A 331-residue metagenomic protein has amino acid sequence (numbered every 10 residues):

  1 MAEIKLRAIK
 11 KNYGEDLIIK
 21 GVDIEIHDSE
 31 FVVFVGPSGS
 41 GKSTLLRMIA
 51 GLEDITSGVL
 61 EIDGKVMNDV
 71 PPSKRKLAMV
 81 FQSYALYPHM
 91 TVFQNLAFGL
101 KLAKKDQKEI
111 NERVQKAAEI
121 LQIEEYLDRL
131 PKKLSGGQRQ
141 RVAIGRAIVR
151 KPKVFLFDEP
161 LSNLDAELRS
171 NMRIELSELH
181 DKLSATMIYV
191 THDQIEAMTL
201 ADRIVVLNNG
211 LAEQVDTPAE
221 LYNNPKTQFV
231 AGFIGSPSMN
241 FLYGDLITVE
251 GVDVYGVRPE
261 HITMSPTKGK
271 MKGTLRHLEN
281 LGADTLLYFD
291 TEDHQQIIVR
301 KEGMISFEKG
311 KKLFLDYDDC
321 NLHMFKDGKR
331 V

Functional and structural regions predicted by a protein language model:
I4, I19-G21: Conserved structural motif at the start of ABC-family nucleotide-binding domains
K5, E25, E61, F314-D316: ABC ATPase nucleotide-binding domain
V22-V33: Pre-Walker A (P-loop) beta-loop-beta motif of ABC nucleotide-binding domains
V35-P37: The feature captures the beta-strand-to-loop junction immediately N-terminal to the Walker
A50: Helix-to-loop junction immediately C-terminal to a conserved catalytic motif
G58-V66: Conserved ABC transporter NBD signature motif
P72-K226: ABC ATPase nucleotide-binding domains
V249-V331: Non-catalytic connector elements of ABC transporters
